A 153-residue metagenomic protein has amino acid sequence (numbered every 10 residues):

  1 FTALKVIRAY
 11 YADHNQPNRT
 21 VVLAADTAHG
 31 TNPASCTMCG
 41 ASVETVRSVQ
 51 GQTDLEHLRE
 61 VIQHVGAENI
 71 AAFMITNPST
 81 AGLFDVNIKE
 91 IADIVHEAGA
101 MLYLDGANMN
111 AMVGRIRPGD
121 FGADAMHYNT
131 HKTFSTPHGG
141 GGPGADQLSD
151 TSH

Functional and structural regions predicted by a protein language model:
F1-H153: Conserved PLP-enzyme active-site core in the AAT-like
